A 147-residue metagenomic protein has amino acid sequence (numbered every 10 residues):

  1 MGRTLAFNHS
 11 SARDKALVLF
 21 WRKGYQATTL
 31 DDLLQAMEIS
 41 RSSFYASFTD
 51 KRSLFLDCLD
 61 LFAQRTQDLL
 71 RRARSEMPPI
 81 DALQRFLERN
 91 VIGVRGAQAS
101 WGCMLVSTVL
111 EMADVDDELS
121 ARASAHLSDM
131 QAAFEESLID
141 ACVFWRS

Functional and structural regions predicted by a protein language model:
M1-F7, W145-R146: N-terminal intrinsically disordered/low-complexity leader segments
S11, K15, L19-S53, D57: Helix-turn-helix
K23-Q26, W101, F144: Short coil/turn segments at alpha/beta junctions that flank glycine-rich nucleotide-binding fingerprints
D57, L70-W101: Hydrophobic alpha-helical connector segments
D60-T66: Short, basic, alpha-helical segments at the C-terminal edge of helix-turn-helix-like DNA-binding modules
L61, R85, R122-D129, A133-E136: A non-catalytic, amphipathic alpha-helix used as a structural packing/dimerization or gating element in enzyme scaffolds
A82, A97-E118: Amphipathic alpha-helical segments used for helix-helix packing
V115-D117, L127-S147: Hydrophobic alpha-helical bundle segments that form small-molecule/ligand-binding pockets
